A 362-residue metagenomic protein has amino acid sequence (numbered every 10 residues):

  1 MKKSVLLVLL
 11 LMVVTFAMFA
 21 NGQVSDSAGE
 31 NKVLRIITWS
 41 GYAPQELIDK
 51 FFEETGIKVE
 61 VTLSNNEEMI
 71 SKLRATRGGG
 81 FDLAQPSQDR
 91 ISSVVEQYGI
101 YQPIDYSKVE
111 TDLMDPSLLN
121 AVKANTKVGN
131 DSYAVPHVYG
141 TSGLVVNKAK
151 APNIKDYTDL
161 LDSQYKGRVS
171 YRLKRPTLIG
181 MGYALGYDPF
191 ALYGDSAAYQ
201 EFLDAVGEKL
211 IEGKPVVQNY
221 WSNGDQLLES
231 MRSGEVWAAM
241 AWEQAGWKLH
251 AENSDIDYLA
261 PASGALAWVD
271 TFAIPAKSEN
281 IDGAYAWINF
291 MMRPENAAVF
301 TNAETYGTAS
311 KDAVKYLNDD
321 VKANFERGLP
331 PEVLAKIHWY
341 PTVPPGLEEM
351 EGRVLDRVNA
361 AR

Functional and structural regions predicted by a protein language model:
M1-L34, R362: Short, low-complexity disordered leader/linker segments with a strong preference for bacterial N-terminal type II
V24-V94: Early extracytoplasmic/lumenal segment of secretory-pathway proteins
G80, Q85-S230: Extracytoplasmic ligand-binding site segments that recognize negatively charged/polar headgroups
F81-Q85, Y220, W237-W242, D257-Y258: Paired acidic/hydrophobic, glycine-rich loop segments that form the ligand-binding mouth/hinge of periplasmic-binding
R90-S93, M240-D255: A ligand-binding cleft/hinge motif common to bilobed small-molecule-binding domains
L203-G213, E252-A276: Periplasmic-binding protein-like
L266, D270, P275-A335: Mature extracytoplasmic/periplasmic domains
P331-R362: Conserved C-terminal helix/tail region of periplasmic/extracytoplasmic solute-binding proteins
